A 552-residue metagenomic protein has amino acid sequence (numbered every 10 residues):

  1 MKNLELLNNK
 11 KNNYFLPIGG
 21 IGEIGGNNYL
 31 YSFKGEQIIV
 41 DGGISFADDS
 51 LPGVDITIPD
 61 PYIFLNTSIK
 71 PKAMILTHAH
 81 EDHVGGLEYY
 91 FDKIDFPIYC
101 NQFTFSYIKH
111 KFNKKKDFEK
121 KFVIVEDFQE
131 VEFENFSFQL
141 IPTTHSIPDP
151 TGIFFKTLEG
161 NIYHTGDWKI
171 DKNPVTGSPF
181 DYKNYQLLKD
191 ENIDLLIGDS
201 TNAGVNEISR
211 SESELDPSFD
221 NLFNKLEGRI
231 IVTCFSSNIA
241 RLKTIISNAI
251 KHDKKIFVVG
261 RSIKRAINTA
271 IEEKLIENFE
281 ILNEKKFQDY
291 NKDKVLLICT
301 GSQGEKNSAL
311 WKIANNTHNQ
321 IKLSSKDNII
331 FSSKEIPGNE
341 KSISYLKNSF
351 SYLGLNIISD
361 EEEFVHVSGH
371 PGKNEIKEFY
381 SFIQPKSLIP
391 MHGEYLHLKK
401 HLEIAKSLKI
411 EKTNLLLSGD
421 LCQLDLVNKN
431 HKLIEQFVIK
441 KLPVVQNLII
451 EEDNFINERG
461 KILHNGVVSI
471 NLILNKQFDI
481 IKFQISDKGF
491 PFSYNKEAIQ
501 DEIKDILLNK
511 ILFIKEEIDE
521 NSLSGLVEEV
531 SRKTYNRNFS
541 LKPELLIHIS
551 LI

Functional and structural regions predicted by a protein language model:
K2-I75, H80-D289, S308-K322, K341-S342: His/Asp/Glu-rich metal-coordinating catalytic cores of metallo-dependent phosphodiesterases/hydrolases acting on
E23, I147, N291, I462-H464 (+1 more regions): Solvent-exposed loop and beta-edge segments used for protein-protein assembly and interaction
H78-H83, H145, H164, E362-K373 (+1 more regions): Histidine-centered active-site/metal-ligand motif
P97, I389, L545-I547: Short glycine-rich phosphate-binding loop at a beta-alpha junction
F112, A405, Y535: Conserved hydrophobic residues forming the short capping helix/wall of the S-adenosyl-L-methionine
P142, T157, C299-G301, L472-L474 (+1 more regions): Flexible glycine-/small-residue-rich
G204-S332, I336-E361, V365, P371-I499 (+3 more regions): Hard-cation-handling environments
E520-S524, E528-I552: C-terminal tails and terminal domains of large nucleic-acid-associated and other macromolecular-machine proteins
